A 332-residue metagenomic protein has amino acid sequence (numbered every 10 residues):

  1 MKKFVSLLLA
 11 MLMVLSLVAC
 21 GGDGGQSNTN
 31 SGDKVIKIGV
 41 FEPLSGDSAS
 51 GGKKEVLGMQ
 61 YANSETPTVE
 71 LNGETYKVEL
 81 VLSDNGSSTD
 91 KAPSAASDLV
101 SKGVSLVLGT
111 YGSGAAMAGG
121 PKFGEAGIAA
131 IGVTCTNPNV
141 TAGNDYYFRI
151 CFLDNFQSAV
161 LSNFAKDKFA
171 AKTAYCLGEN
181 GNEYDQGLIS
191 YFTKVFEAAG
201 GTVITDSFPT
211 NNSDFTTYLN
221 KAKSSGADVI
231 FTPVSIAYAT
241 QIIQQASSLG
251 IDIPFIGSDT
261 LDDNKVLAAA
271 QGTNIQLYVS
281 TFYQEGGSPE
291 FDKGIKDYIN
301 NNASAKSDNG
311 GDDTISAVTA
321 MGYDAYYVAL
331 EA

Functional and structural regions predicted by a protein language model:
M1-K37, L71-N72, S101: Short, low-complexity disordered leader/linker segments with a strong preference for bacterial N-terminal type II
G24-T29, S50-E55, V69-T141, I150 (+2 more regions): Beta-alpha junction/loop-to-helix N-cap segments that form part of ligand/metal-binding clefts
G32, G39-Q60, S83-T89, Y111-G114 (+2 more regions): Extracytoplasmic "Venus flytrap"
V40-E42, L99-Y111, I131-V133, Y175-G178 (+5 more regions): Periplasmic-binding protein-like
G51-T68, K91, A130, Q157-V160 (+2 more regions): Short, solvent-exposed amphipathic alpha-helices that sit in or adjacent to ligand/effector-binding or catalytic
A126-N163, V279-Q284: Extracellular glycoside hydrolase catalytic/binding regions
Y147-T210, V229: An alpha-beta-alpha
A246-Y323: Extracellular/periplasmic periplasmic-binding protein-like sensory domains
